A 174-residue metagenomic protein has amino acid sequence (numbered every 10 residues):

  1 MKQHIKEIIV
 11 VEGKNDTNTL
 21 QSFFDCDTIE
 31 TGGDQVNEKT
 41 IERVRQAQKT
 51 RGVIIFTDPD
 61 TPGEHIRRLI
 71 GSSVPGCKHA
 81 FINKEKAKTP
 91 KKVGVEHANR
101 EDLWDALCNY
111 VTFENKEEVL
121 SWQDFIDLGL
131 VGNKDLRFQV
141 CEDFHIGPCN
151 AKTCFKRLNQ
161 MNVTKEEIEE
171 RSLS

Functional and structural regions predicted by a protein language model:
M1-E12, T17-Q21: Glycine-rich, flexible N-terminal cofactor/catalytic loop recognition
K2, S22-D27, D34, E38-S174: TOPRIM fold recognition
